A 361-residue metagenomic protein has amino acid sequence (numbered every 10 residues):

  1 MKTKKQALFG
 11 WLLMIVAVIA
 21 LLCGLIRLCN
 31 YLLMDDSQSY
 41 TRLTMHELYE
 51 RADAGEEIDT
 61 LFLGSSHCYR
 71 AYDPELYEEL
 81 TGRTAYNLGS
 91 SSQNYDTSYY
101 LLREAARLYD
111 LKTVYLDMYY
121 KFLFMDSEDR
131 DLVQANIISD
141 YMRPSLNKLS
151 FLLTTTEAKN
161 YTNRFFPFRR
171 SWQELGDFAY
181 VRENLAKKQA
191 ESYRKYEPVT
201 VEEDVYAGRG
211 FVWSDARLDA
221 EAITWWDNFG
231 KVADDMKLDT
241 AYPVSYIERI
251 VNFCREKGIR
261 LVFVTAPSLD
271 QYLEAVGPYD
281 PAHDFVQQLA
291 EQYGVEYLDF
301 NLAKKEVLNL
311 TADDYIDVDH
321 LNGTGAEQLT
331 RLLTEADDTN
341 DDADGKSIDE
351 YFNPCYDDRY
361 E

Functional and structural regions predicted by a protein language model:
M1-F9: N-terminal Lys/Arg-rich, disordered targeting/topogenic segments
G10-N30: Hydrophobic membrane-insertion alpha-helices, especially the h-region of bacterial N-terminal signal peptides
Y31-E50: Alpha-helical transmembrane signal-anchor/signal-peptide segments
A54-A71, H320: Catalytic nucleophile-elbow at a beta strand-turn-alpha helix junction centered on a G-D-S/GDSL motif, marking
L63, H67-L152: Membrane-embedded segments
V133-K257, I348-E361: Secreted/periplasmic serine-hydrolase-like ester/acetyl group-modifying domain
I250-V276: Active-site segments of SGNH/GDSL-like serine hydrolases that catalyze O-acetyl group transfer/hydrolysis on lipids
A275-G277, A282-E361: C-terminal regions of proteins
